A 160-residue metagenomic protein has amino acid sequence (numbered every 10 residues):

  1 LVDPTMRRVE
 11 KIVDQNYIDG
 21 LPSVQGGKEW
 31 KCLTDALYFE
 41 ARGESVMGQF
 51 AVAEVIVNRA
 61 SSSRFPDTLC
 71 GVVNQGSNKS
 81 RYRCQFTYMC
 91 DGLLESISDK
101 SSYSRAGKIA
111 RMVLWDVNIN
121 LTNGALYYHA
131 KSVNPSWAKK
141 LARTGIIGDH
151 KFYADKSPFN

Functional and structural regions predicted by a protein language model:
V2-N160: Bacterial extracytoplasmic/cell-wall-associated proteins, especially those involved in peptidoglycan
